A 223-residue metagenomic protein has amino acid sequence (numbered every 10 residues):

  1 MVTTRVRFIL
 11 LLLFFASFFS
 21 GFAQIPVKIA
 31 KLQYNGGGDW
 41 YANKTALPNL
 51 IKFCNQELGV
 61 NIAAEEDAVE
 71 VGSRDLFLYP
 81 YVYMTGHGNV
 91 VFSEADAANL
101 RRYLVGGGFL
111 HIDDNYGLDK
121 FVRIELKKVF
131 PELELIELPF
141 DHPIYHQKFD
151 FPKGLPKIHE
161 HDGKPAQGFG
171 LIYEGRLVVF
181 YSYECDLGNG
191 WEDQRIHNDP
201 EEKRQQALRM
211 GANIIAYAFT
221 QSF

Functional and structural regions predicted by a protein language model:
M1-L10: Bacterial N-terminal signal peptides that target proteins for export
I9-G21: Bacterial N-terminal signal peptides
F22-Y81, T85-G88, D186-L187, D193-F223: Aromatic-Pro/Gly-enriched surface loop or interdomain linker that acts as a lid/target-recognition segment
I25-V27, F77-Y81, V105-F109, L133 (+1 more regions): Loop/turn elements at helix/coil->beta-strand transitions in domains of secreted/extracellular proteins
K28, G36-G37, T45-A46, D119-R195 (+1 more regions): An acidic, glycine-rich "communication" segment
I29, Y81-K120: Short alpha-beta junction capping motif
V60-V69, I112-N115, L133-F140: Surface-exposed patches in mature extracellular/periplasmic domains of secreted proteins
A64-V71, S93-N99, G163-Q167: Alpha-helical scaffolding within the catalytic cores of extracellular/periplasmic polymer-degrading hydrolases
